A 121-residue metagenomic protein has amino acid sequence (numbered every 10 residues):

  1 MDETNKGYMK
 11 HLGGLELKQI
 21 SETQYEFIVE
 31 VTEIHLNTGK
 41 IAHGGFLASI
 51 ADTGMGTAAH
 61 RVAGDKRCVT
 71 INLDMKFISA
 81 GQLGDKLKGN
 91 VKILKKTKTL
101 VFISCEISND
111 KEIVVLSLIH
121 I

Functional and structural regions predicted by a protein language model:
M1-I34: Non-catalytic linker/capping segments at the edges of enzyme domains
L12, T70-N72, L100-F102: Short coil/loop residues immediately preceding or within conserved phosphate-binding loops of NTP-utilizing enzyme
V31-N37, H43, L47: A short interface-forming secondary-structure element
T32-H35, T53, L83: Short, charged/polar surface micro-motifs in flexible loops or helix N-caps
G45-D65: Active-site helix/loop of acyl-thioester processing domains in fatty-acid/polyketide metabolism, spanning hotdog-fold
R67, I78-S104, S108-L116: Beta-rich strand-turn-strand
H120-I121: Conserved small/polar residues in nucleotide/adenosyl-binding loops
